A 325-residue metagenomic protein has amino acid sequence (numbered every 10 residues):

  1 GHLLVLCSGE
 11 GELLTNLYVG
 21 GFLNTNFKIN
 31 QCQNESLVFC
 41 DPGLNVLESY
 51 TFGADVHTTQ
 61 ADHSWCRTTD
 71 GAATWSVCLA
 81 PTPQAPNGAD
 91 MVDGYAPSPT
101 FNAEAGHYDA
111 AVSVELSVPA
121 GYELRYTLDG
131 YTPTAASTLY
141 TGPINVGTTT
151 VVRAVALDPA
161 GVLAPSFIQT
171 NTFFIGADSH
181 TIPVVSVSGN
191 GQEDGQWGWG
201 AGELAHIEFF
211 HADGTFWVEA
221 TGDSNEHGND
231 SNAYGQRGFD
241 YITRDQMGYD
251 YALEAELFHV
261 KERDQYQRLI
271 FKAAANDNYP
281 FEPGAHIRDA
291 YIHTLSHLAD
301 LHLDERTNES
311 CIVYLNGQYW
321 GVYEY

Functional and structural regions predicted by a protein language model:
G1-H2, A54-T69, D178-T181, N225-D240: Short, surface-exposed linear segments at secondary-structure transitions and domain or protein termini
H2-W75, G195-G202, H206-E208: Solvent-exposed beta-edge/loop recognition patches
L6, H63-S224, Q246: Short, compositionally stereotyped local motifs that mark structural "simplifiers"
T15, V19-T25, A136-T149, P280-E282: Aromatic/His-enriched, Gly/Pro-containing loop or helix-boundary segments that lie immediately adjacent to catalytic
N30-C32, T58, H107-D109, S137 (+4 more regions): Short solvent-exposed loop/turn micro-motifs enriched in small/polar/acidic residues
N45-V46, T132, F216, Y319: Short, solvent-exposed loop/turn motifs
V187, G191-Y325: Conserved ATP-binding subdomain of kinase catalytic cores across diverse folds
